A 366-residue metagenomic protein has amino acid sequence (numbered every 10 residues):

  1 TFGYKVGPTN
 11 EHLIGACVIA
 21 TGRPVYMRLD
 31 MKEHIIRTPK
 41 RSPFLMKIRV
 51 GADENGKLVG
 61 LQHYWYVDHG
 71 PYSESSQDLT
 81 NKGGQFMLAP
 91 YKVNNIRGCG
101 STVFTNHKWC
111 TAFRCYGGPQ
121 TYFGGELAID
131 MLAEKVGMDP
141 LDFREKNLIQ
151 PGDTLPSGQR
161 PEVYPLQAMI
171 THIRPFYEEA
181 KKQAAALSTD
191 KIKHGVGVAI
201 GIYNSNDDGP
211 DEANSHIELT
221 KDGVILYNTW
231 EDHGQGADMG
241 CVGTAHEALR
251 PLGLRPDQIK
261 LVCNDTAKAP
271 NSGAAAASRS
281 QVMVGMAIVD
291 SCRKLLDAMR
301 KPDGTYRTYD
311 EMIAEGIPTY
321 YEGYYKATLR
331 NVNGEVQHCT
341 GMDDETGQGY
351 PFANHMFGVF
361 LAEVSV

Functional and structural regions predicted by a protein language model:
F2-Y91, V136, P140-L252, N264-V366: Cofactor-centric catalytic regions
K92-C110, V262-D265: A glycine-rich, basic-preceded beta-loop-alpha segment at the flavin cofactor/substrate interface of flavin-utilizing
V93, W109-T121, A277: A short glycine-threonine-serine/GTX helix/turn-capping micro-motif
